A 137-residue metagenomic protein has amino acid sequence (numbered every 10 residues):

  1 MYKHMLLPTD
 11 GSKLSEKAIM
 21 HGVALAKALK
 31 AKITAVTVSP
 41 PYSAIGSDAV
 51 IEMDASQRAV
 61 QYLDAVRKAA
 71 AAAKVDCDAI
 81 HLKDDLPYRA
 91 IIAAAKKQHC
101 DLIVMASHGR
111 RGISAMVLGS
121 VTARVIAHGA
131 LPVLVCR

Functional and structural regions predicted by a protein language model:
K3-A49, A69-D78: Small/aliphatic-rich secondary-structure junction motif
L14, P87, R111-I113: Short glycine-rich, flexible loops that bind phosphorylated cofactors or substrates
A18, I45-D48, R89-I92, A115-V117: Short, well-ordered secondary-structure micro-motifs
G22, V66, I91, V125: Aromatic/hydrophobic pocket-lining residues that form π-stacking "cages" and hydrophobic walls in ligand
A24, K96-R137: Gly/Ser-rich helix-loop-strand patches that form or flank binding pockets for ribonucleotide-derived cofactors
V36, I80-L82, C136: Structural motif
V36-A65, A93: Acidic, proline/glycine-rich short linear motifs
A71-I103: Structural beta-alpha unit
